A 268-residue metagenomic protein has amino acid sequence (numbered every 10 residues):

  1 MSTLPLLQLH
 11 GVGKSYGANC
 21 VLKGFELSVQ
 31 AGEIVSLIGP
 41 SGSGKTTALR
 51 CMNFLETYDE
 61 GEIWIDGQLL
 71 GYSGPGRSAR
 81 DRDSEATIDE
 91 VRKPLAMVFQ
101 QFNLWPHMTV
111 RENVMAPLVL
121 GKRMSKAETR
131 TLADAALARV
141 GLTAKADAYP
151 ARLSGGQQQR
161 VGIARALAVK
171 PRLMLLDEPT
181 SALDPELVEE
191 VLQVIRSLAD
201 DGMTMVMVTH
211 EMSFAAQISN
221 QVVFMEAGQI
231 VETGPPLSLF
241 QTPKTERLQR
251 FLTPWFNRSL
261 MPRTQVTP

Functional and structural regions predicted by a protein language model:
I38-P40: The feature captures the beta-strand-to-loop junction immediately N-terminal to the Walker
L70-A96, K126, L239-P243: ABC ATPase NBD coupling module
M108-A116: Short coil-to-helix segment of the ABC ATPase nucleotide-binding domain corresponding to the Q-loop/switch region
A148-A151, V169, D201: Conserved signature/switch motifs of ABC ATPase nucleotide-binding domains
M174-D177: Catalytic Walker B motif of ABC-type/P-loop ATPase nucleotide-binding domains
T233-G234: ABC ATPase "signature
